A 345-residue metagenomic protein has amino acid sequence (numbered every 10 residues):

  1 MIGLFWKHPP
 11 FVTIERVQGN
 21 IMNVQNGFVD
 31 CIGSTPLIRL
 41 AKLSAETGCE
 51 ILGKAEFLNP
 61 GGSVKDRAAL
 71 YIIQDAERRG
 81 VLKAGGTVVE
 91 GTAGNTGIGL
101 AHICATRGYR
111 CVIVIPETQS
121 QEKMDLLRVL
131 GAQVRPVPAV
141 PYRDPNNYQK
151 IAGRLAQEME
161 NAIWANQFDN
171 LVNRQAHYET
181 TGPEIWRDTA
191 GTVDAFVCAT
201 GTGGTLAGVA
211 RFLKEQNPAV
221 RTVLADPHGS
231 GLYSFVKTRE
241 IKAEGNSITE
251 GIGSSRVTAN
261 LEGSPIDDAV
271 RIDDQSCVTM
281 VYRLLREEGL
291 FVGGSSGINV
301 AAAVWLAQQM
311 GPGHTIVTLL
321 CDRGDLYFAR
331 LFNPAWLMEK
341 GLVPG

Functional and structural regions predicted by a protein language model:
T13-G345: PLP-dependent amino-acid enzyme catalytic core
